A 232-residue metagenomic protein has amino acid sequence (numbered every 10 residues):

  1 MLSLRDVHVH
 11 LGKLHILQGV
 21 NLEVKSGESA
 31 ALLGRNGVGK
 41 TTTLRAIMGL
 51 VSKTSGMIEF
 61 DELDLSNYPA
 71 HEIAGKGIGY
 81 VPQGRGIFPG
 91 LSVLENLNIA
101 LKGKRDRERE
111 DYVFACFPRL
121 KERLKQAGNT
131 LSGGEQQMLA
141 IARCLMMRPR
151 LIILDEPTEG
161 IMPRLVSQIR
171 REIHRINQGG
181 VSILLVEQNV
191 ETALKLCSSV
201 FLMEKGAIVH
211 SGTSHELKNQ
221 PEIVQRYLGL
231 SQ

Functional and structural regions predicted by a protein language model:
L2-L4, L17: Conserved structural motif at the start of ABC-family nucleotide-binding domains
L33-R35: The feature captures the beta-strand-to-loop junction immediately N-terminal to the Walker
M48: Helix-to-loop junction immediately C-terminal to a conserved catalytic motif
G56-D64, K76, D106-A115: Conserved ABC transporter NBD signature motif
A127-L131, E135: Conserved ABC ATPase signature
C144-L145: ABC ATPase C-loop
I152-E156: Catalytic Walker B motif of ABC-type/P-loop ATPase nucleotide-binding domains
